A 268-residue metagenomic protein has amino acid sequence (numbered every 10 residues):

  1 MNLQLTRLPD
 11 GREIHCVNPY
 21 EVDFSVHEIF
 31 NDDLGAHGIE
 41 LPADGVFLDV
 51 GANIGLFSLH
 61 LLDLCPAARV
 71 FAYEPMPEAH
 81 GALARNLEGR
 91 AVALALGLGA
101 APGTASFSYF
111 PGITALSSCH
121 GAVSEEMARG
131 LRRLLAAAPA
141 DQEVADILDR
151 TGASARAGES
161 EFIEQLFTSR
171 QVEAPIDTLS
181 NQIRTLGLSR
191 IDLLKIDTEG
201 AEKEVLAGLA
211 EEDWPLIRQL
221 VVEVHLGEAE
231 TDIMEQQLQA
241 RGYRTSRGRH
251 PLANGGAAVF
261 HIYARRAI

Functional and structural regions predicted by a protein language model:
M1-I268: Phosphate/nucleotide-binding beta-alpha loop and adjacent structural elements of enzyme active sites
